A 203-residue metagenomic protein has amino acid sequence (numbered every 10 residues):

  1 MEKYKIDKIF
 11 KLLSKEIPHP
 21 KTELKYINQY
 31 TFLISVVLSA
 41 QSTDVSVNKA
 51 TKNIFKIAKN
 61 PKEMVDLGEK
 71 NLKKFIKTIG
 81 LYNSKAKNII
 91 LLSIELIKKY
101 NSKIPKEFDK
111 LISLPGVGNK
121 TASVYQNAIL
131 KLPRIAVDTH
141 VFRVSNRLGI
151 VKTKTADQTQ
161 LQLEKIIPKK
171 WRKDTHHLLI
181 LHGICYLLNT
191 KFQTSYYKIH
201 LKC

Functional and structural regions predicted by a protein language model:
E2-C203: Catalytic cores of DNA base-excision repair glycosylases
